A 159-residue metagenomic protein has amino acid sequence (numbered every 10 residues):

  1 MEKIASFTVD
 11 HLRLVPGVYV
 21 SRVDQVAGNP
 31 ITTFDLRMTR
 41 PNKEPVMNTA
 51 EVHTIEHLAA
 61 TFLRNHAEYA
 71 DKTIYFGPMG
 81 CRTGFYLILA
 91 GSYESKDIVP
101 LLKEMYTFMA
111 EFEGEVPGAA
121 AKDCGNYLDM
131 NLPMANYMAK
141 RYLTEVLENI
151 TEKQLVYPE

Functional and structural regions predicted by a protein language model:
M1-N42, T151-E152, V156-E159: Non-catalytic terminal extensions that flank enzyme cores
R13-V18, T61-Y69: Conserved alpha/beta core surface patches that mediate binding of polyanionic ligands
G17, E51-H53, N65-H66, E94 (+1 more regions): N-terminal, helix-rich and Lys/Arg-enriched segments in bacterial and organellar proteins
P30-N65, Y75: Active/ligand-binding-proximal structured segments within catalytic/core domains that scaffold catalytic residues
P45, I55, A121-C124, E148 (+1 more regions): A domain-level signal for the structural core that forms small-molecule/cofactor-binding pockets and catalytic centers
L58, F62-A67, E104, F108 (+1 more regions): Generic non-transmembrane alpha-helical segments
Y69-G77: Short, glycine- and small/hydrophobic-rich beta-strand elements in well-ordered beta-sheets
F76-N149: Active-site-adjacent, His/Asp/Glu-enriched structural segments that form or flank metal-binding and acid/base networks
